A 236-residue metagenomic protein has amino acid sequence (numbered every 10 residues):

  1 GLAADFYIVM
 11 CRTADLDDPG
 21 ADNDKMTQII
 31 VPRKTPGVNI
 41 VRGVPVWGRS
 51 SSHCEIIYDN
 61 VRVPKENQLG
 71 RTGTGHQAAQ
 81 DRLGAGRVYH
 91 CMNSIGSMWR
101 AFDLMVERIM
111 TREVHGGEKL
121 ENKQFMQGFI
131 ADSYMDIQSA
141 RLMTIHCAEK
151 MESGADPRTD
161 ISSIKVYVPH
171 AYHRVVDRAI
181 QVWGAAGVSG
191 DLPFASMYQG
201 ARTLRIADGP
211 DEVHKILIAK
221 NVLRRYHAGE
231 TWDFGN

Functional and structural regions predicted by a protein language model:
G1, A21-N23, P45-S50, L83-N93: Short alpha-helix boundary/capping segments
G1-I40: A short core secondary-structure module
P19-N23, I40-R42, K65-T72, E230: Short, charged, solvent-exposed linker or helix-capping segments at domain edges/interfaces that act as flexible hinges
K25, S52, S162: Exposed loop/turn and edge beta-strand positions of beta-sandwich/beta-sheet ligand-binding modules
V31-R62: Flexible, small-/acidic-enriched active-site or ligand-binding loops
T35-G37, W47-R49, T72-H76, F194-Y198: Short, surface-exposed loop/turn microsegments at beta-strand edges and helix-strand junctions
E55-N60, K65, T74, Q80-N236: Alpha-helical interface subdomain recognition
